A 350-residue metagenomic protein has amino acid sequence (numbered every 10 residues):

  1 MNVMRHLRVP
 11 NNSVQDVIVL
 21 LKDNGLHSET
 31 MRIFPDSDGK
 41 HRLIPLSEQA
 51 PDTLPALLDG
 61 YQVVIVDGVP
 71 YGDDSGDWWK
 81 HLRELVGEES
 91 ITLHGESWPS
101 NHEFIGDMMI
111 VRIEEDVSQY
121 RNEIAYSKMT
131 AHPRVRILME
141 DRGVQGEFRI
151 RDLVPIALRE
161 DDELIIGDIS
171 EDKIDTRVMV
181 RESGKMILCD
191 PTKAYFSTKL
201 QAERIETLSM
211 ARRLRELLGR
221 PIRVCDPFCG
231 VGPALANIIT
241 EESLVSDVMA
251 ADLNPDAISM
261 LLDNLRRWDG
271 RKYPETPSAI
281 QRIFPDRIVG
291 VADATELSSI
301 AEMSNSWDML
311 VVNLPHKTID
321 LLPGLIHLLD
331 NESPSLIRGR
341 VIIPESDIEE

Functional and structural regions predicted by a protein language model:
M1-E350: SAM-dependent transferase fold signal centered on methyltransferase-like domains, encompassing both Class I
